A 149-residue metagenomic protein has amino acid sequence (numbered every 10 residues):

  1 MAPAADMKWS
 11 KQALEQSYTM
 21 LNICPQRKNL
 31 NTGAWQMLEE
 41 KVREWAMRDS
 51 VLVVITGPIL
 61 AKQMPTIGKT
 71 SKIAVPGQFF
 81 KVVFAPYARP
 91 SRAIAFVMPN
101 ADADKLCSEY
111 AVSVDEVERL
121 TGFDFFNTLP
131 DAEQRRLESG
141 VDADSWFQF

Functional and structural regions predicted by a protein language model:
M1-F149: Domain-level detector of nuclease and nuclease-like folds in predominantly extracellular/periplasmic contexts
